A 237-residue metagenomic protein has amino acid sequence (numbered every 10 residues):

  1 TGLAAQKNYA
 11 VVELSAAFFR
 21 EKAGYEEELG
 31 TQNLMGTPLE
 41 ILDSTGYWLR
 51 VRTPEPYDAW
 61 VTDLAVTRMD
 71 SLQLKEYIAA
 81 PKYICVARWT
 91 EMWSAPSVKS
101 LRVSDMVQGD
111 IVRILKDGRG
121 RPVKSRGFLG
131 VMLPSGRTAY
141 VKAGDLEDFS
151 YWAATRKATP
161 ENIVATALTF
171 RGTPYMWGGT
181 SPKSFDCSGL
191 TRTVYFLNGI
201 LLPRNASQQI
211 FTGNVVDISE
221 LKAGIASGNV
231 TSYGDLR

Functional and structural regions predicted by a protein language model:
T1-A10, L14, G24, T37-E40 (+5 more regions): Boundary regions of SH3-family modules and the immediately adjacent low-complexity/disordered segments in eukaryotic
L29, L101-R102, S232: Short, conserved secondary-structure segments in the cores of folded domains
G36, V107-V112, S227, R237: Loop/turn positions that initiate beta-strands
A167, G179-N198: Active-site nucleophilic cysteine motif
Y175-P182, L202-Q208: Surface-exposed patches in mature extracellular/periplasmic domains of secreted proteins
P203-R237: ...with weaker cross-activation on analogous glycine-rich loops/strands in unrelated enzymes
